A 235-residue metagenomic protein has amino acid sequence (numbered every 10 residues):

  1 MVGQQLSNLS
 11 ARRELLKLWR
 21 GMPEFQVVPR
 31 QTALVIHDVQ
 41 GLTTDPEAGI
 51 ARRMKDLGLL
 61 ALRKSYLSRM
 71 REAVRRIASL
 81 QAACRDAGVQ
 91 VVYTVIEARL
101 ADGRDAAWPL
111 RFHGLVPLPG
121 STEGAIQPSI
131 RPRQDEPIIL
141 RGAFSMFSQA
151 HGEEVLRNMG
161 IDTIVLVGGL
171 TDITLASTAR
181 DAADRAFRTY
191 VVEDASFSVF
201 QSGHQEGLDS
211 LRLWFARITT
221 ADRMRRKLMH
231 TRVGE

Functional and structural regions predicted by a protein language model:
M1-A33, E47-A51, S79-A87, P109-E235: Active-site-adjacent betaalpha module
V35-H37: Short hydrophobic beta-strand that contains or immediately precedes a catalytic carboxylate
V39-A48: Short acidic, Gly/Ser-rich segments with clustered Asp/Glu that frequently serve as metal-coordination loops in enzyme
T43, R63-R69, I164-V165: Surface-exposed cleft-lining segments at the edges of enzyme active sites
T44, D86, L100-G103: Short catalytic/ligand-binding loop motif for oxyanion handling, primarily in non-cytosolic enzymes, centered on
E47-Y66: A solvent-exposed, charged loop/short amphipathic helix patch at secondary-structure junctions
L67-A78: Alpha-helix-centered segments that form part of catalytic cores
V89-I96, V192: Short beta-strand segments at enzyme active-site cores
